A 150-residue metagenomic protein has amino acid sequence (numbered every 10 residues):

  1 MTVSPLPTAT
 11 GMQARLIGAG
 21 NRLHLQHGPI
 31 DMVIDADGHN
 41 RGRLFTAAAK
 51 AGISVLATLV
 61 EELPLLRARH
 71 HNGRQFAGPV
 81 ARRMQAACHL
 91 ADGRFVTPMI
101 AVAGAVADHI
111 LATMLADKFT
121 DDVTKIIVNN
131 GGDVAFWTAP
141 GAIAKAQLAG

Functional and structural regions predicted by a protein language model:
M1-F45: N-terminal basic/disordered segments at the start of proteins
M1-P5, T10, N40-N129, D133: Alpha/propeptide regions of enzymes that mature by internal proteolysis
P29-D31, K125, I143: Broad gene-expression machinery/nucleic-acid interaction feature
I127-G150: Conserved mixed alpha/beta catalytic, RNA-binding, or beta-rich assembly cores of soluble enzyme, regulatory
